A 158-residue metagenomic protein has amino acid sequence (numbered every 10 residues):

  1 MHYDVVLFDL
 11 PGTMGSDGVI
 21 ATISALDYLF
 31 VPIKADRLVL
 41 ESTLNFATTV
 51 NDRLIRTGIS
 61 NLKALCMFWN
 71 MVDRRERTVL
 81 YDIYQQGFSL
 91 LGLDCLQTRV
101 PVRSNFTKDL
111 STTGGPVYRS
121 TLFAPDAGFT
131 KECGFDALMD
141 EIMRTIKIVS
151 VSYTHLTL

Functional and structural regions predicted by a protein language model:
H2-V19: Switch II (G3) loop of P-loop NTPases
D9, V31-K34, M67-M71: Conserved beta-strand segments of the P-loop GTPase G domain that flank and frequently precede/overlap
T13-G15, R37-V39, R75: Catalytic P-loop NTPase motifs of RecA-like helicase/translocase cores
V19-D36: Inter-motif core of Ras-like GTPase G domains
V50: Conserved C-terminal guanine-recognition region of P-loop GTPase G domains, centered on the G4
M71-Y118: Beta-strand-loop-alpha "switch" segments that mediate conformational coupling across diverse proteins
R99-E141, T145: Conserved GTP-binding G-domain of TRAFAC-class P-loop NTPases and closely related GTPase folds
Y153-L158: Conserved small/polar residues in nucleotide/adenosyl-binding loops
